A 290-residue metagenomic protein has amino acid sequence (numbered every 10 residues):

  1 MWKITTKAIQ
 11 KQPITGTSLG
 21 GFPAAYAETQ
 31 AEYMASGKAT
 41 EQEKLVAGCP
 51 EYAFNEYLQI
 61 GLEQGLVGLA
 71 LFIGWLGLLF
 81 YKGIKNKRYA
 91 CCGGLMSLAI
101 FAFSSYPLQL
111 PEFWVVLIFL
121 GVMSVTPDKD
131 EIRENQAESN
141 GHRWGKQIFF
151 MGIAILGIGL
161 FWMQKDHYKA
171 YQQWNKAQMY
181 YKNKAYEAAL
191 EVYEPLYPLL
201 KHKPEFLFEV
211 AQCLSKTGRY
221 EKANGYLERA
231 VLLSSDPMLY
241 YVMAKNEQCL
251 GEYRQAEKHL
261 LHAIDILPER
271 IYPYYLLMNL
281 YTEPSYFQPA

Functional and structural regions predicted by a protein language model:
M1-A8, L19-L62: Interfacial juxtamembrane loops and adjacent helix segments that form the catalytic/substrate-binding surfaces
Q64-C92: Hydrophobic transmembrane alpha-helices and their immediate junctions
F72, K87-G141: Transmembrane alpha-helices of multi-pass inner-membrane enzymes
I148-K184: Hydrophobic alpha-helical transmembrane segments in integral membrane proteins
Q172-N175, E205-E209, M238-M243, I271-N279: Alpha-solenoid helical repeat scaffolds
K201-H202, S234-S235, P268: Short coil turns that delineate tetratricopeptide repeat
